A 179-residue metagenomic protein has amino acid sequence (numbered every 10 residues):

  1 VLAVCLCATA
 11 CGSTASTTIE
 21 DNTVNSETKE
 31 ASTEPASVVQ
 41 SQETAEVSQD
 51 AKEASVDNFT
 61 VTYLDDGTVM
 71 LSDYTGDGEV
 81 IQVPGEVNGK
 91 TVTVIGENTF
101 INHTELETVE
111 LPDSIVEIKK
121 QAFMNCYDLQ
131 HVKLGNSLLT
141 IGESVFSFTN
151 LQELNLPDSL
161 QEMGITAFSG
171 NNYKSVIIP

Functional and structural regions predicted by a protein language model:
L2-V4: Hydrophobic helical h-region of N-terminal Sec-dependent signal peptides in bacterial secretory/periplasmic proteins
C7-A10: C-terminal motif of bacterial Sec signal peptides marking the signal peptidase cleavage site
G12-A15: Bacterial signal peptide processing site
T18-V56: Post-signal peptide N-terminal segment of mature Sec-exported envelope proteins
I19, V24, V38-V39, V47 (+4 more regions): Short hydrophobic transmembrane-like helices used for membrane targeting/insertion
N58-G67, G76-T93, T104-E117, Y127-T140 (+2 more regions): Structural signature of tandem-repeat unit edges
G96-T99, K119-A122, G142-V145, G164-A167: Consensus positions within tandem repeat domains that build extended binding/scaffold surfaces
